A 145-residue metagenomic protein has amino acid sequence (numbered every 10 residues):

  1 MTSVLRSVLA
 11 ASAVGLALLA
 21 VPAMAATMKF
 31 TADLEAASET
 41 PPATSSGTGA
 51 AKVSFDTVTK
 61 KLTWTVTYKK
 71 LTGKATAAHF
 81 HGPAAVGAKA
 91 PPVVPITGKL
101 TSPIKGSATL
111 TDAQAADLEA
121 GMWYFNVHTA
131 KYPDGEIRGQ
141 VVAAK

Functional and structural regions predicted by a protein language model:
T2-L5, S12-G15, A20-A78, G82-K145: Metal-centered catalytic cores of metalloenzymes
